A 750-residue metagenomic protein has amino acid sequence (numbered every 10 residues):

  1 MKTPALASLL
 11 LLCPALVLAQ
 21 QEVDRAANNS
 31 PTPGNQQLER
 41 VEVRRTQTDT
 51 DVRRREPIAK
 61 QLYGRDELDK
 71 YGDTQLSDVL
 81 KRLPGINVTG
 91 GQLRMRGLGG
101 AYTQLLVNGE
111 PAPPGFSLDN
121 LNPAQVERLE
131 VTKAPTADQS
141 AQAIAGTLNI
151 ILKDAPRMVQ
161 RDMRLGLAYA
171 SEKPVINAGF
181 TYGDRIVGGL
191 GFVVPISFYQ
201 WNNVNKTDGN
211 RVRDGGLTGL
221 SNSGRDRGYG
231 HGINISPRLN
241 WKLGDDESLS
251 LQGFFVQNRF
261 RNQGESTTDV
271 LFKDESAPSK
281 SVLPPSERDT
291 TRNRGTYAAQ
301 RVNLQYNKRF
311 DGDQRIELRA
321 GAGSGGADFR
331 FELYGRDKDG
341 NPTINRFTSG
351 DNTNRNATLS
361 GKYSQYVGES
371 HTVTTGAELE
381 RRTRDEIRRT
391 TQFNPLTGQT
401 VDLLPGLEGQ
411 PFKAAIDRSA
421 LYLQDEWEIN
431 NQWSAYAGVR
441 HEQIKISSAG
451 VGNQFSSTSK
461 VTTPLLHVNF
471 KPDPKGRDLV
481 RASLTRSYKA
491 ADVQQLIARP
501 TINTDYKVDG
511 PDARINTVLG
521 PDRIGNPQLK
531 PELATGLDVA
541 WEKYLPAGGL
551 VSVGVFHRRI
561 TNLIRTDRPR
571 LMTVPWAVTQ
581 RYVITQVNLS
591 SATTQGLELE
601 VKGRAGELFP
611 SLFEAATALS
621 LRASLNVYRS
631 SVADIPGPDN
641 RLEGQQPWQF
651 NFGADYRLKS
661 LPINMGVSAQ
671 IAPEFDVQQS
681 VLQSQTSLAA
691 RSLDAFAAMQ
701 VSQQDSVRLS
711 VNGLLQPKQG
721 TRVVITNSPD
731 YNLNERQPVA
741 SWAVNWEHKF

Functional and structural regions predicted by a protein language model:
Q37-Y71, G100-L105: N-terminal periplasmic "start-of-domain" segments of outer-membrane beta-barrel proteins
L76-V79, L93-R96, S117, V131 (+2 more regions): N-terminal periplasmic accessory domains that precede and gate Gram-negative outer-membrane beta-barrel machines
V88-A134: Periplasmic plug
E172-K206, V212-G264, N293-D311: Transmembrane beta-barrel wall of Gram-negative outer-membrane proteins
L239-N258, T291-G450, K471, E600-G606 (+2 more regions): Face-selective signature of the C-terminal outer-membrane beta-barrel domain
N356-K362, L404, E408, N526 (+4 more regions): Outer membrane beta-barrel strand-and-loop segments of large Gram-negative receptors, especially TonB-dependent
N430-S434, F556-R559, A577-F675: Gram-negative outer-membrane beta-barrel transporters
L619, I671-D676, A697-F750: C-terminal beta-signal and adjacent terminal beta-strands/loops of Gram-negative outer-membrane beta-barrel proteins
